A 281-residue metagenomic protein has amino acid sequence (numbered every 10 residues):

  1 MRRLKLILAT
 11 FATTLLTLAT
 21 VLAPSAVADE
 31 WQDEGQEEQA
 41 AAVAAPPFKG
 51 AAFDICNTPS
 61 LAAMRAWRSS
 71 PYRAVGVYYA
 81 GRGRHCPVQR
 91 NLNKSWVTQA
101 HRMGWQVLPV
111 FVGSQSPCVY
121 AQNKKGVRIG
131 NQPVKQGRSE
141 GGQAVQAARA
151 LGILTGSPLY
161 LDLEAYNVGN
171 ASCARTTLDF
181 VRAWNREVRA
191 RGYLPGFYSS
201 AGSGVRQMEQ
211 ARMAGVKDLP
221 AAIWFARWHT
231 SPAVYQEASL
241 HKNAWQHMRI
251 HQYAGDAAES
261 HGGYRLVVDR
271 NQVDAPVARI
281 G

Functional and structural regions predicted by a protein language model:
M1-D29: Secretory targeting and sorting signals
Q32-I55, M64, K217-G281: Functionally critical loop-and-helix segments that line ligand-binding/catalytic clefts of soluble enzyme domains
A45-S70, V77-V168, S172-L178, R182: Substrate-binding cleft of extracellular glycoside hydrolase catalytic domains
S69, R102, A190, D218-P220 (+1 more regions): Short, well-ordered coil/turn elements that cap or connect secondary structure elements
C118, S203-G215: Glycine-rich, charge-decorated loop segments at or immediately adjacent to ligand/cofactor-binding or catalytic sites
R128-E140, L178-R189, A214-Y235: Acidic, His- and aromatic-enriched active-site or binding-groove loops in soluble protein domains that engage sugars
V188-M208: Aromatic-lined carbohydrate-recognition surfaces of secreted/lumenal glycan-active proteins
